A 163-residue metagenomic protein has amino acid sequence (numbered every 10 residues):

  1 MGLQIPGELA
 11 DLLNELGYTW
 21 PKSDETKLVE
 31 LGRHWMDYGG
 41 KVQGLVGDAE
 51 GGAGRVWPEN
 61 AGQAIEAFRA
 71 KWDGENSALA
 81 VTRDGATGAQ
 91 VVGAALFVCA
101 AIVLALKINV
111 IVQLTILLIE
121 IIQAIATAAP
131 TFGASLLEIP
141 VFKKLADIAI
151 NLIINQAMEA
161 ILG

Functional and structural regions predicted by a protein language model:
G2-N14, E25-G163: Amphipathic alpha-helical hairpins/coiled-coils and adjacent low-complexity
E15-T19: Feature marking protein-protein/ligand interface regions
W20-D24: N-terminal targeting signals for Sec/Tat export/insertion, comprising classic cleavable signal peptides
